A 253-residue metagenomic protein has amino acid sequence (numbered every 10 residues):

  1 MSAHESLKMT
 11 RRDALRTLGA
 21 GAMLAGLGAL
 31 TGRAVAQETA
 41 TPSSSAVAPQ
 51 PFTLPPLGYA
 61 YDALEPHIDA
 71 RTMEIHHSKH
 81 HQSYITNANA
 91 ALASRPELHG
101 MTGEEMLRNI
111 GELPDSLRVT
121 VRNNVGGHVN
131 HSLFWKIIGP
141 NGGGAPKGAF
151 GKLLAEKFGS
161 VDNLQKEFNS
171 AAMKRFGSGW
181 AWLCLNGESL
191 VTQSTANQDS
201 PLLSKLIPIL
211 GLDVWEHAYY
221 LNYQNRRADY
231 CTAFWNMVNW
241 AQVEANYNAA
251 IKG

Functional and structural regions predicted by a protein language model:
M1-D13, A20: N-terminal secretory signal peptides
M23-L24, A34: Cleavable N-terminal signal peptides
A29-E65: C-terminal segment of N-terminal export signals and the immediately downstream linker at the start of the mature
V47, H67, K79, I85 (+3 more regions): All-alpha RGS (Regulator of G-protein Signaling) helical domain and cognate RGS-like helical scaffolds
Q50-T86: Mature N-terminal segment immediately following signal peptide/propeptide cleavage in secreted/periplasmic
L54, H81, H128, L183 (+2 more regions): Divalent metal-coordination and catalytic microenvironments
S170-Q224, Y230-V238: An amphipathic alpha-helical core segment
D229-G253: N-terminal targeting pre-sequences for secretion and organelle import
